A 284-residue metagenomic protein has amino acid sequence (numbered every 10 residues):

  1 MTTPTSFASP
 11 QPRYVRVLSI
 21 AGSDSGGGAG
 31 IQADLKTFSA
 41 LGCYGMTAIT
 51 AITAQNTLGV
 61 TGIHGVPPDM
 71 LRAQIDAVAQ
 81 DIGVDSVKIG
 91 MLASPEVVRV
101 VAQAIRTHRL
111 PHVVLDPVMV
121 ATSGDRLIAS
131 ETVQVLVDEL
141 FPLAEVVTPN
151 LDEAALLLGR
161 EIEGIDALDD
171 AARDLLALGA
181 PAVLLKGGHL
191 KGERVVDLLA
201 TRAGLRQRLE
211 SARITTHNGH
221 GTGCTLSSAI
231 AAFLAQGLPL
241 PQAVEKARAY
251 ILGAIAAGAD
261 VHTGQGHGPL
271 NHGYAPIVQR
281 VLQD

Functional and structural regions predicted by a protein language model:
T2-S19, T37-R126, G273-P276: Conserved N-terminal subdomain of the carbohydrate kinase-like
P4-R13, G30, E193-L209: Acidic-glycine-rich active-site phosphate/pyrophosphate-binding loop
Y14, G65, Q242-D284: Charged C-terminal helix
I20-G26, L205-H220: Short pre-catalytic strand/loop immediately N-terminal to key active-site residues, enriched for Gly-Thr
L41-M46, L205-Q207, F233-A247: Phosphate-handling active-site elements
S130-R206: Conserved phosphate/ATP/ADP-binding segment of small-molecule kinases
A155-L156, H217-L240: Short, small-residue alpha-helix embedded
L168-L176, L209, P239-I255: Short, well-structured alpha-helical segments that form the helix of a local strand-helix-strand
